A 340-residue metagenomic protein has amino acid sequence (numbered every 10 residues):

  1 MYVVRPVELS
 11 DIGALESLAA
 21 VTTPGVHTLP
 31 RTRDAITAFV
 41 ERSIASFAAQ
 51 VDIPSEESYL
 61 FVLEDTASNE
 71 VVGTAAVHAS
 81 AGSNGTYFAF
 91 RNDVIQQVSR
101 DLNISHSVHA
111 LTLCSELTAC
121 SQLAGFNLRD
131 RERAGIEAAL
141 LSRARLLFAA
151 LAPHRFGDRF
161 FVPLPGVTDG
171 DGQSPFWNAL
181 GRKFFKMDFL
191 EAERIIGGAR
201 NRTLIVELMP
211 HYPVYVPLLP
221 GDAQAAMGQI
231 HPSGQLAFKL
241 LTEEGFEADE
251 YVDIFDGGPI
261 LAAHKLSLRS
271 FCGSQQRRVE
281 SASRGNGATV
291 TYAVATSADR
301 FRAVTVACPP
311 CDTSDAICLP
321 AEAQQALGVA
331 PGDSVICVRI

Functional and structural regions predicted by a protein language model:
V3-L15, T28: A short beta-loop-alpha structural element at the N-terminal edge of CoA-dependent acyl/N-acetyltransferase catalytic
S17-R33, S43-S46, V51: Helix-loop element at the rim of GNAT/NAT acetyltransferase active sites that forms part of the acceptor-substrate
V62, N69-H78, Q122: Conserved beta-strand in the GNAT
A79-G125, L190-N201: Conserved acyl-donor/pantetheine-binding loop and adjacent beta-alpha core of acyl/acetyltransferases and related
H106-A110, L128, R133-A149: Conserved acetyl-CoA-binding loop-helix of GNAT-fold acetyltransferases
L123-D130, D158-Q173, A226-G234: Conserved beta-strand-loop-alpha-helix junction that forms the acyl-donor binding cleft
V214-G285: Anionic-ligand-binding alpha/beta catalytic cores of soluble enzymes and soluble regulatory domains that recognize
T305-G332: Short beta-strand-centered segments at strand-helix junctions
